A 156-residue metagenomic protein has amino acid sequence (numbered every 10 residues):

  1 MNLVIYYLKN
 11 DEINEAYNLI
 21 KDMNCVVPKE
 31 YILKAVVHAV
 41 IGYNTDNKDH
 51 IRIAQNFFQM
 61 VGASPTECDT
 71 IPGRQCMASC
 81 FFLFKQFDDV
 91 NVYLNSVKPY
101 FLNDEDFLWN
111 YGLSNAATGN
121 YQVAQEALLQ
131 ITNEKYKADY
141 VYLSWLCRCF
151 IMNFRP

Functional and structural regions predicted by a protein language model:
M1-N2, L33-V40, C76, N110 (+1 more regions): "A position-specific structural signal for the A-helix of alpha-solenoid helical repeats
N10, I41, T45-K48, F84 (+2 more regions): Structural motif corresponding to the intra-repeat A-B loop/turn of tetratricopeptide repeats
K21-K29, N56-C68, N95-N103, L129-A138: Solenoid-like repeat scaffolds
K29-V36, P72, D106, D139-V141: Start-of-helix register in tetratricopeptide repeats
G62, T66-D69, Q75-C76, F81: Alpha-solenoid helical repeat scaffolds
K85, S114-A124, R148-P156: Helix-coil-helix junctions within alpha-helical repeat/solenoid scaffolds
